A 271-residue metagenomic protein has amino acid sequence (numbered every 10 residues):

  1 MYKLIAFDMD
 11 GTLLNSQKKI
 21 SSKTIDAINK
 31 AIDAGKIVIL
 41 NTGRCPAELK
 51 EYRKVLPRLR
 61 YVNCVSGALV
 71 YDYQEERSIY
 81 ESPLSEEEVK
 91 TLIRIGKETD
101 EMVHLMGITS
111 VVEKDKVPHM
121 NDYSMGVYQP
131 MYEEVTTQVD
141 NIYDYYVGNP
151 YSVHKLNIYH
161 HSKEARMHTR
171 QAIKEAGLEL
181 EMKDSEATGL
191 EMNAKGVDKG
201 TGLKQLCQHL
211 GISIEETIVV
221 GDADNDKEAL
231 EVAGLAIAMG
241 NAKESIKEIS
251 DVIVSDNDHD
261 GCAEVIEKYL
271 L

Functional and structural regions predicted by a protein language model:
M1-L4, D8, N15, S21 (+1 more regions): Mg2+-dependent phosphoryl-transfer enzymes with acidic/Ser/Thr/Gly-rich catalytic loops
S16-Q17, L49-E51, Y73-Q74, D115 (+4 more regions): Short glycine-/acidic-enriched loop or helix-start segments at secondary-structure transitions that form or flank
K19-G126: Active-site phosphate-binding/coordination module
N29-D33, K97, K174, E231 (+1 more regions): Anion (oxyanion) recognition and catalysis
P46-K50, A165-R166, G200, D226-K227: Short, well-ordered alpha-helical microsegments
V55-L56, P150, G211, K247: Alpha-helix termination/capping residues and helix-transition junctions
V55-R58, V65-S66, A176-L178, V232-A233 (+1 more regions): Short, structured coil segments at secondary-structure junctions
I95, T99-E101, M106-V220: Conserved acidic, metal-coordinating active-site core of Asp-based, Mg2+-dependent phosphoryl-transfer enzymes
